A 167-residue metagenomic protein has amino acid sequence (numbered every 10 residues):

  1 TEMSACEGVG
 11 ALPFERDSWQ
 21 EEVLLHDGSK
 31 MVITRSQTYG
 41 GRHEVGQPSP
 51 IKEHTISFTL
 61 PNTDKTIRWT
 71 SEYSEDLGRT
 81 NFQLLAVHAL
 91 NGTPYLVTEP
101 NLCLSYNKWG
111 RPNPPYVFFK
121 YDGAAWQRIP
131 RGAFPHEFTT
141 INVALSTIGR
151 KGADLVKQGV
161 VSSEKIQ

Functional and structural regions predicted by a protein language model:
T1-S4: Sec-dependent bacterial lipoprotein signal peptides
C6-T66: N-terminal export/targeting and maturation segments
G40-V117, Y121-A125: Structured domain cores in non-transmembrane regions
L90-Q167: Acidic, small-residue rich beta-repeat scaffolds with periodic aromatic anchors
